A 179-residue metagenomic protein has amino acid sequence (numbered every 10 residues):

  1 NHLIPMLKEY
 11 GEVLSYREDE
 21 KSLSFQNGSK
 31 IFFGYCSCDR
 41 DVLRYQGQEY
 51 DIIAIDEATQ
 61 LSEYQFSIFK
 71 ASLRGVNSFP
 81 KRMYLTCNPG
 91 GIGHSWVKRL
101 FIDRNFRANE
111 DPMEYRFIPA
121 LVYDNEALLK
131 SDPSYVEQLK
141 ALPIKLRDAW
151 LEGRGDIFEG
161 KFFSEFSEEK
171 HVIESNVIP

Functional and structural regions predicted by a protein language model:
H2-D51, G155: Inter-Walker segment of RecA-like/P-loop motor cores
I4-K8, K70, K140: Class I S-adenosyl-L-methionine
D19, E49, M113-R116, Y135 (+1 more regions): Residues that flank catalytic or metal-binding motifs in active/ligand-binding sites
C38-D41, A71-S72, K170-E174: A generic local structural motif
I52-I53, Y84: Hydrophobic "anchor" residues on beta-strands that sit immediately upstream of conserved functional sites
D56-E57: Walker B catalytic acidic pair
Q60-A127, S131, V136: ASCE P-loop NTPase helicase motor core
N125-P179: ATPase catalytic-site recognition across NTP-hydrolyzing enzymes
